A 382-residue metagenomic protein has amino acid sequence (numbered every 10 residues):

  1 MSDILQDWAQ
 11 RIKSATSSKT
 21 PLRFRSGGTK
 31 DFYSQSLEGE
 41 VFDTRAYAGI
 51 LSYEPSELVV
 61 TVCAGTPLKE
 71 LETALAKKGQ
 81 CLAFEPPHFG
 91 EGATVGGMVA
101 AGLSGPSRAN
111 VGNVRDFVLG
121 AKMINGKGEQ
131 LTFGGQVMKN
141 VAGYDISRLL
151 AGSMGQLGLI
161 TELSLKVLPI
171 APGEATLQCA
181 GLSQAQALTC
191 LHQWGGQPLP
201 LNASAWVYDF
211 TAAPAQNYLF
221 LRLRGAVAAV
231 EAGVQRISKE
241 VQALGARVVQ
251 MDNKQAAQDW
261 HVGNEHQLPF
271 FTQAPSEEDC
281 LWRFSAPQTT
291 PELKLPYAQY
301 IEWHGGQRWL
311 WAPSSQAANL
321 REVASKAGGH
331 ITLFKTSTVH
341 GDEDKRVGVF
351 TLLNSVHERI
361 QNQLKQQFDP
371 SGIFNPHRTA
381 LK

Functional and structural regions predicted by a protein language model:
M1-L22, T44-E91, V99, L103-Q136 (+2 more regions): N-terminal glycine-rich flavin-associated loop
M1-T29, K326-R346, F350-L352: N-terminal accessory segments
T16-S18, A76, G195, Q242 (+1 more regions): Anion (oxyanion) recognition and catalysis
S26, L221, L310: Residue-level signal for inorganic ion chemistry
G27-F32, L37, Y47-G49, L68: Short active-site-proximal "capping" loops at secondary-structure junctions
Q35-L37, G90, A246-K382: Conserved glycine-rich FAD pyrophosphate-binding loop
K69-L71, Q184-T189, A228-R236, T289-P296 (+1 more regions): Short, conserved charged micro-motifs
A100, L119-Q273: C-terminal substrate-binding/cap subdomain adjacent to the FAD-binding core in PCMH-type and related FAD-linked
